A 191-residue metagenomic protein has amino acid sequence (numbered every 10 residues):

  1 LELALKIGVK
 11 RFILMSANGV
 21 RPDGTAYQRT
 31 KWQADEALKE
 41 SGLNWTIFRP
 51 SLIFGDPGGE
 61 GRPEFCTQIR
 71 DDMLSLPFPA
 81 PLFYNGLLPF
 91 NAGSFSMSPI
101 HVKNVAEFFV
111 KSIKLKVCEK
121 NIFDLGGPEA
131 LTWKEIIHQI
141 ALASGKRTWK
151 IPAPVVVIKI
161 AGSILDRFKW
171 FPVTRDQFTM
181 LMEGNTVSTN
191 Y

Functional and structural regions predicted by a protein language model:
E2-L3, A37: Short, conserved SAM-binding segment of the class I
L5-R11, S41-L43: A short helix->loop->beta-strand "cap" motif at the edges of active sites that frequently abuts
F12-A17, F48-P50: SDR active-site strand-loop-helix element
S16, G184-N185: Short secondary-structure boundary segments
N18-G19, L52, V155: Conserved beta-strand edge residues that scaffold enzyme active sites
D23-H138, L142: Oxidoreductase cofactor-interface core, primarily capturing Rossmann-like NAD(P)-dependent enzymes
A106-D176, V187-Y191: Mid/C-terminal beta-alpha module of Rossmann-like enzyme folds, strongest in SDR-family dehydrogenases/epimerases
